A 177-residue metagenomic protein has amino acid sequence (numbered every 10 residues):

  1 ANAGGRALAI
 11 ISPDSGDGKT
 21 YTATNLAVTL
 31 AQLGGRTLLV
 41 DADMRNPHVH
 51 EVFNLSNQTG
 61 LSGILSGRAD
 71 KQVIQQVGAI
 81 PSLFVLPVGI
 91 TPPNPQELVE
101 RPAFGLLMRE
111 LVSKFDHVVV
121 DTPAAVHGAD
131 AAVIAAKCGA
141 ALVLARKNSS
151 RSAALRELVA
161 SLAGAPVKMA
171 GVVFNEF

Functional and structural regions predicted by a protein language model:
A1-F177: P-loop NTP-binding module
